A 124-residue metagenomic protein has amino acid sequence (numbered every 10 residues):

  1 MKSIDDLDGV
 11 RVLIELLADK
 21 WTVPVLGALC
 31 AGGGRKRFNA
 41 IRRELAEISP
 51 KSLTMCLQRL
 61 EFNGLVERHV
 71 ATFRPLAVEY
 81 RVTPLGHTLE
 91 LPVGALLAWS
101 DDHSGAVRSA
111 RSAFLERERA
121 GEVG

Functional and structural regions predicted by a protein language model:
M1-D6, L85: Recognition helices and adjacent regulatory flanks at domain boundaries
L7, L91-G124: Amphipathic alpha-helical dimerization/coiled-coil segments that flank or bridge DNA-binding/regulatory modules
L7-S52, H87: N-terminal helix-turn-helix DNA-binding core of bacterial DNA-binding proteins
R35, E44, V82, E122-G124: Loop-helix junctions at membrane interfaces
N39-R74: Canonical helix-turn-helix DNA-binding module
L45, L57, G86, E90-V93 (+1 more regions): Short amphipathic alpha-helical/adjacent loop interface patches that line ligand and macromolecule-binding sites
T72-A95: Basic, amphipathic "hinge/linker" alpha-helix immediately C-terminal to the N-terminal HTH DNA-binding motif
